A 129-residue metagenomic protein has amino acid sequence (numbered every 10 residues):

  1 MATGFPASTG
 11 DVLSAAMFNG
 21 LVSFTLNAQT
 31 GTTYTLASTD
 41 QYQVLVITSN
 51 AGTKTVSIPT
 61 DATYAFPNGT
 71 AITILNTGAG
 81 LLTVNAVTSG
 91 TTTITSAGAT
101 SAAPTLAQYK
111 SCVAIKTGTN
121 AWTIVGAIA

Functional and structural regions predicted by a protein language model:
G4-F5: Transmembrane beta-strand segments that form the barrel wall of outer-membrane beta-barrel proteins
T9: Extracellular glycan-recognition regions
V12-G90, T119-A129: Exposed extracellular interaction/assembly regions and N-terminal maturation sites
T88-Q108: Terminal beta-strand-rich extracellular "head" domains that mediate receptor/glycan or other ligand binding
A102-A129: Extracellular jelly-roll beta-sandwich "head" domains, especially the C-terminal globular C1q domain
